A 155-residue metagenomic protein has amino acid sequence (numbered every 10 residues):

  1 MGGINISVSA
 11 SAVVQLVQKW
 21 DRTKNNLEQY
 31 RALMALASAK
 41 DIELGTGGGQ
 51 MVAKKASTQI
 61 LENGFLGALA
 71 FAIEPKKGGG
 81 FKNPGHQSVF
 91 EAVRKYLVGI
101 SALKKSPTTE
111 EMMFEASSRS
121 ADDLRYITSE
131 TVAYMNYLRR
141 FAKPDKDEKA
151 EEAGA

Functional and structural regions predicted by a protein language model:
M1-A155: Small/polar/charged residue-enriched interaction surfaces, especially the RNA/DNA-contacting tracks of RNP/CRISPR
